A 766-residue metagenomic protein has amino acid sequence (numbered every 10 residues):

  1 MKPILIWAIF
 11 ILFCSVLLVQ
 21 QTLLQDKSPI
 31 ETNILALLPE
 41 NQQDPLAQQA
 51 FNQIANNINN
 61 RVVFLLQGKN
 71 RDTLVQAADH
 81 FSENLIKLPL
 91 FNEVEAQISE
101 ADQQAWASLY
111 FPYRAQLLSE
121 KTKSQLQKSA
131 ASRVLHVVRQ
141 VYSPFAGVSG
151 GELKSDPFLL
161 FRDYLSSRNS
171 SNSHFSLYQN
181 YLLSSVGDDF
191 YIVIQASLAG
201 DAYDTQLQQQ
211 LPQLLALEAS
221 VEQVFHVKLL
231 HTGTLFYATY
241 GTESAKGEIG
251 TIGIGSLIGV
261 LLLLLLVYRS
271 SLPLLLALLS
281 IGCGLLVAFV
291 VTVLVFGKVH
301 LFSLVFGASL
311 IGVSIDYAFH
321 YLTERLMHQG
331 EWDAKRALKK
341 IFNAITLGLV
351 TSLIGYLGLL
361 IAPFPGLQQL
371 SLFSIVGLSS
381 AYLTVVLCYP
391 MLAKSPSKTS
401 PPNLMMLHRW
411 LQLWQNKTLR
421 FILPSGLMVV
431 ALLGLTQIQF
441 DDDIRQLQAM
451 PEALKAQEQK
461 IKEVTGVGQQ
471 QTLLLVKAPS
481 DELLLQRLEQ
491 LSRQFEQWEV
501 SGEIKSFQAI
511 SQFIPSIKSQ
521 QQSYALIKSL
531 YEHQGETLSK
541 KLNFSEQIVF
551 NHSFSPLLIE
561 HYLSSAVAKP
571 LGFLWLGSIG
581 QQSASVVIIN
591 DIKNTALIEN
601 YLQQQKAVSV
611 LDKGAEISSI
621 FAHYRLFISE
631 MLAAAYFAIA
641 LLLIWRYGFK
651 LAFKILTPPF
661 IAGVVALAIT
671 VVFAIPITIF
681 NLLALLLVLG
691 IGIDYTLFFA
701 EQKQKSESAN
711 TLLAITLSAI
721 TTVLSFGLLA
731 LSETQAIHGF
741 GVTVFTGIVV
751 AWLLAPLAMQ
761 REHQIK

Functional and structural regions predicted by a protein language model:
M1-P29, C388-I444: Signature of alpha-helical transmembrane segments and their immediate interfacial
T22-K69, N172-Y178, Q437-P479, T696: Solvent-exposed, non-transmembrane loop/terminal regulatory segments of multi-pass membrane proteins
N41, E100-A196, Y240, I510-S583: Extracytoplasmic
G147-L266, S270, P556-I644: Extracytoplasmic
P273-H320, L651-F698: Hydrophobic transmembrane alpha-helices and their membrane-interface caps in long multi-pass transport proteins
L294, L310-L326, F342, T346 (+4 more regions): Transmembrane alpha-helices and their membrane-interface boundaries in multi-pass membrane transporters and channels
H328-A362, Q704-E733: Pore- and gate-forming transmembrane helices of large, multi-pass membrane proteins
P424-K541: Juxtamembrane segments of multi-pass membrane proteins
